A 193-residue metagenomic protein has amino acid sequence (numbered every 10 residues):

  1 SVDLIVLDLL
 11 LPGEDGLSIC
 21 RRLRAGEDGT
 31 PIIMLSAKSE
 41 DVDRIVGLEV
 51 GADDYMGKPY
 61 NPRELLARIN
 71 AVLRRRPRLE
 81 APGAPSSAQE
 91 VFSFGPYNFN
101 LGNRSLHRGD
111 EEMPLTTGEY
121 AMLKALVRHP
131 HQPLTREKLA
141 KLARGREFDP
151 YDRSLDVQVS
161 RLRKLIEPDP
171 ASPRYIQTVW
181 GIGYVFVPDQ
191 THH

Functional and structural regions predicted by a protein language model:
S1-D3, E27-P31, D149: His-Asp phosphorelay/catalytic-motif detector in bacterial-type signaling
S1-V6, L11: Active-site beta3 strand of CheY-like receiver
D15-L17, R21-S93: Basic, amphipathic DNA-recognition helix from helix-turn-helix-like DNA-binding domains
E27, R76-E80, P130, I166-P170 (+1 more regions): A general structural signal marking secondary-structure boundaries and capping sites
P59, H129-P130: Short helix/strand-capping hinge loops at secondary-structure junctions that flank key functional elements
N61-R74, P114-K124, R136, D149-D169 (+1 more regions): DNA-recognition element of transcription regulators
R63, Q132-A143: Short coil-to-helix segment of the ABC ATPase nucleotide-binding domain corresponding to the Q-loop/switch region
F92-A121, P133, F148, V179 (+1 more regions): A structural micro-motif at secondary-structure boundaries
